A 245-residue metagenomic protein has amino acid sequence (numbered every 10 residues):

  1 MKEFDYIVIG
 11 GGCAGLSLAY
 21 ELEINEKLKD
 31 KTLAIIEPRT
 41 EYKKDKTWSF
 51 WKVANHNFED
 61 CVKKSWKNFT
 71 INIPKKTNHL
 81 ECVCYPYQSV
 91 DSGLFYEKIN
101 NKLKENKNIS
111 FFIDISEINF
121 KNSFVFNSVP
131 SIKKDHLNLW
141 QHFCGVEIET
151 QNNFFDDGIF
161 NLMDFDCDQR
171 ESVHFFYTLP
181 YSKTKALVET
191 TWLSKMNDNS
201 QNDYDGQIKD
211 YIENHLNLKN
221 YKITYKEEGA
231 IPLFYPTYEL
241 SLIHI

Functional and structural regions predicted by a protein language model:
F4-A34: N-terminal Rossmann-like FAD-binding beta1-loop-alpha1 element of flavoenzymes
Y20, I24, N101, P180: Short, well-ordered alpha-helices that flank and scaffold nucleotide-derived cofactor binding pockets
E21-I24, A34-P74: N-terminal FAD cofactor-binding segment of flavoenzymes
S65-K134, Q141: Conserved N-terminal helical subregion
I109-L216: Predominantly flavin-linked oxidoreductase catalytic cores and closely associated redox partners
N217-S241: Flavin (FAD/FMN) cofactor-binding core of flavoprotein oxidoreductases
I243-I245: Conserved small/polar residues in nucleotide/adenosyl-binding loops
